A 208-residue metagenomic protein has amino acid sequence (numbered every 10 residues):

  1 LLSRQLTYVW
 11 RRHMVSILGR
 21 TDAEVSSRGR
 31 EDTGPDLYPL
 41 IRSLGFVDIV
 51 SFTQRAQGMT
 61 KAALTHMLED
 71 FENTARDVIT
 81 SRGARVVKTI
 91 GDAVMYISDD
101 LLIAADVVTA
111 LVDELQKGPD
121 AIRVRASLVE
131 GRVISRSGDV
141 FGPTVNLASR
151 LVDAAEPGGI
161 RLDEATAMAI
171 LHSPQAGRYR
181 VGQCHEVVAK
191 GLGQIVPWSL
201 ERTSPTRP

Functional and structural regions predicted by a protein language model:
L1-R42, T60: Amphipathic alpha-helical "stalk" segments
G34-V108, E114: Catalytic NTP-binding/metal-coordinating core of nucleotidyl cyclase/transferase enzymes
G45, V87, A126, G159-I160 (+1 more regions): Residues that recognize and position ribonucleotide moieties
I79-D106, E114-L147, A167, A189-L192 (+1 more regions): Catalytic core of nucleotidyl cyclases, primarily class III adenylyl/guanylyl cyclases
T80, D153-A154, H172: Solvent-exposed polar/charged
D92, E156-P157: A generic structural motif
A148-V152: Short amphipathic alpha-helical segments
G158-P208: Cytosolic regulatory/linker segments at or just downstream of nucleotide-handling modules in signal-transduction
